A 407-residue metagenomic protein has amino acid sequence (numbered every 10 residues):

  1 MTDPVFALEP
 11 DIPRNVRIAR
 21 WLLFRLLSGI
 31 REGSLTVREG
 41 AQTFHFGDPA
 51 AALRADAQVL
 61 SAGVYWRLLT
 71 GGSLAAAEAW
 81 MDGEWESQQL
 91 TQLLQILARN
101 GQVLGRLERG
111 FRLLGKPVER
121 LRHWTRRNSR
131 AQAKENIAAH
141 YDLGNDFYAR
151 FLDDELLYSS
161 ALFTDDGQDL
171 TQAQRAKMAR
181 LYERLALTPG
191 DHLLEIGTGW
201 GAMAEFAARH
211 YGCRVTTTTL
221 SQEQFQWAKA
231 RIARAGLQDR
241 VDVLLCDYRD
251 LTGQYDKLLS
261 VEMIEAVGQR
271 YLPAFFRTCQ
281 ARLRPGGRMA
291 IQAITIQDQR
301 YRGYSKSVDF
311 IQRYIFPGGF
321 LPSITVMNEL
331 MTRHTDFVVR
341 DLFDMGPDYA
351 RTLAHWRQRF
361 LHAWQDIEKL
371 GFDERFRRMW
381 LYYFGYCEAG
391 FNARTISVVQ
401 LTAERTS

Functional and structural regions predicted by a protein language model:
M1-Q168, Q172-Q174, R180: Feature captures hydrophobic
P189-G197: Conserved class I S-adenosyl-L-methionine
W200-Y211: Conserved SAM-binding loop of SAM-dependent methyltransferases across substrates and taxa, primarily the Class I
A228-K229: Conserved SAM-binding loop
R249-L259: A short acidic, Gly/Pro-enriched loop at the edge of an enzyme's catalytic core that lines a small-molecule cofactor
P273-P285: A short glycine-rich, Lys/Arg-flanked "PGG" loop and its adjoining helix->strand segment in the class I
G286-I294: Conserved beta-strand signature within the Rossmann-like core of class I S-adenosyl-L-methionine
T295-S407: Substrate-binding/catalytic lobe of Class I Rossmann-like enzymes that use SAM or dcSAM, i.e., the mid-to-C-terminal
